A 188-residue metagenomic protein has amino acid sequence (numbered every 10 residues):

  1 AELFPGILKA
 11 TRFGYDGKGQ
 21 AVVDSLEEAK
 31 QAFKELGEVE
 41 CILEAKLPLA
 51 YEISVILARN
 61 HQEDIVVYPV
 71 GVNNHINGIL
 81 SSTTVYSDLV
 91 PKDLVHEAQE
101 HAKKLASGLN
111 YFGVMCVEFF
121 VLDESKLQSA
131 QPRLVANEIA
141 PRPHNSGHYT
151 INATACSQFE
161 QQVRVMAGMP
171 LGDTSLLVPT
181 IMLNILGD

Functional and structural regions predicted by a protein language model:
A1-S54, A58-L105: Active-site nucleotide/adenylate-binding loops and adjacent lid/helix of ATP-dependent enzymes
E2-L3, L89-K92, L122-R133: Intrinsically disordered, low-complexity coil segments
I7, C116, A136: Generic enzyme active-site microenvironment
I53, S81-T83, A136-E138, Y149-T150: Short, well-ordered secondary-structure micro-motifs
V55-L57, V70, V117-F119, I139 (+1 more regions): A structural signal for short, well-ordered beta-strand segments
R59-D64, I76, V121-Q128, L186: Short acidic-glycine loop/turn motifs at beta-strand connectors
E97-V117, A140-D188: Active-site "cap" helix and flanking loop/linker of ATP-utilizing ligase/carboxylase catalytic domains
A130-P143: A short beta-strand motif that forms the metal-chelation/ATP-contact edge of phosphoryl-transfer active sites
